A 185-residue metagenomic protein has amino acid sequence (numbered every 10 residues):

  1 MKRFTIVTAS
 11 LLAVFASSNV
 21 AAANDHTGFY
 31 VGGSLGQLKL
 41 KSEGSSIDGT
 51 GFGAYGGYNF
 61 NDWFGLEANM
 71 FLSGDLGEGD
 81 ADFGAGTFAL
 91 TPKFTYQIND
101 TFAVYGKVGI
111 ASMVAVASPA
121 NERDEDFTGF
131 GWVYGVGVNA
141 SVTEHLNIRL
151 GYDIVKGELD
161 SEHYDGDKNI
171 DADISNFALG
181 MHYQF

Functional and structural regions predicted by a protein language model:
M1-T27: Cleavable N-terminal export/targeting peptides
A23-F29, Q37-K39, A54-A120, G129 (+2 more regions): Gram-negative (and chloroplast) outer-membrane scaffold detector with strong preference for beta-barrel transmembrane
G49-G53: Short catalytic helix/loop segments, enriched in acidic residues and glycine and frequently bearing histidine
T87, G151-Y152: Helix-termini ("caps") and immediately adjacent flexible loops/tails, especially at membrane-solvent interfaces
A117-E125, D160-I170: Solvent-exposed loop segments that connect transmembrane elements
